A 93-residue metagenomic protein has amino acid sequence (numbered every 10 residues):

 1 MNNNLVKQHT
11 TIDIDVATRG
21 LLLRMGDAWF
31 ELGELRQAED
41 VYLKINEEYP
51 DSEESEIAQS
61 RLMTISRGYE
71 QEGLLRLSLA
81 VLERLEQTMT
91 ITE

Functional and structural regions predicted by a protein language model:
M1-M25, W29: N-terminal alpha-helical interaction modules that lie
Q8, I12-V16, N46-E56, E72 (+1 more regions): Short solvent-exposed coil/turn linkers within tandem alpha-helical repeat scaffolds
L22, Q59-L62: TPR repeat positional signature
A28, E48, I65-G68: Residue-level signature for tetratricopeptide repeat
L32, Y69-E72: Structural motif corresponding to the intra-repeat A-B loop/turn of tetratricopeptide repeats
